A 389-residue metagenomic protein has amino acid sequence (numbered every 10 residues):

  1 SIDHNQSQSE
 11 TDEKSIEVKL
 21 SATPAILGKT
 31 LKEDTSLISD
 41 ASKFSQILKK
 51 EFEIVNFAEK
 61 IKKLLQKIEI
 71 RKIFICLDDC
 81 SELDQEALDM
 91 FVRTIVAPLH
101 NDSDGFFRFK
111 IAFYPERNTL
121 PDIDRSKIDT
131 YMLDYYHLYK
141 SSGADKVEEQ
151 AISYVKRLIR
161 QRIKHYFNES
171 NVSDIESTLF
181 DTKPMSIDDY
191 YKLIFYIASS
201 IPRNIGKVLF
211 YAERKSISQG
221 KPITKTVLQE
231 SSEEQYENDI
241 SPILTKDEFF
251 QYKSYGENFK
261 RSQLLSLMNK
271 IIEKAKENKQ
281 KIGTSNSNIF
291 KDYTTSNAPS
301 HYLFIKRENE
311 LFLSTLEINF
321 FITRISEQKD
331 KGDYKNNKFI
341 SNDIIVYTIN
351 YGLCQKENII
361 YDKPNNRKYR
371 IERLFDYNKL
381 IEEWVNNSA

Functional and structural regions predicted by a protein language model:
S1-E53, Q85: Conserved P-loop NTPase mechanochemical-coupling segment
D3-K19, T23-I26, A151-R162, G256-K276: Low-complexity, serine/threonine/proline-enriched polar segments
S42-I187, S232: The catalytic "switch" region of P-loop NTPases
I61-L64, V96-L99, K192-F195, H301 (+1 more regions): Generic recognition of flexible, low-complexity loop/linker segments
F74, K110-F113, F195-E213: Short, hydrophobic, well-ordered secondary-structure elements
M90, Q150, Y154, D189 (+4 more regions): Generic recognition of stable, solvent-exposed alpha-helical segments in well-folded globular domains
T178-Y196, V208-Y211: A long, hydrophobic alpha-helical segment
I197-S200, N204, R214, K221-A389: C-terminal leucine-rich, beta-strand-based interaction scaffolds used for sensing/assembly
